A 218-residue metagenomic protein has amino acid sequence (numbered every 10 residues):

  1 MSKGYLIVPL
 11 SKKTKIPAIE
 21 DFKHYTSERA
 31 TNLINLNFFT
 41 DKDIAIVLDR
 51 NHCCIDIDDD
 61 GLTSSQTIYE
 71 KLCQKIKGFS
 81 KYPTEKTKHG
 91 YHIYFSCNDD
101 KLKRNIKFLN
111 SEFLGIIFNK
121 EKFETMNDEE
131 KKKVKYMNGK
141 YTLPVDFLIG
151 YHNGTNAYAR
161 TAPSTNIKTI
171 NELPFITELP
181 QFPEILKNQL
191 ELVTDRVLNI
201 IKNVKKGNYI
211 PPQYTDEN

Functional and structural regions predicted by a protein language model:
M1-H89, C97-D99, N203-E217: Signature for HUH/AEP ssDNA processing cores
I46-Y69, C73, S96-N218: DNA replication initiation modules
H92: Histidine-centered active-site/metal-ligand motif
